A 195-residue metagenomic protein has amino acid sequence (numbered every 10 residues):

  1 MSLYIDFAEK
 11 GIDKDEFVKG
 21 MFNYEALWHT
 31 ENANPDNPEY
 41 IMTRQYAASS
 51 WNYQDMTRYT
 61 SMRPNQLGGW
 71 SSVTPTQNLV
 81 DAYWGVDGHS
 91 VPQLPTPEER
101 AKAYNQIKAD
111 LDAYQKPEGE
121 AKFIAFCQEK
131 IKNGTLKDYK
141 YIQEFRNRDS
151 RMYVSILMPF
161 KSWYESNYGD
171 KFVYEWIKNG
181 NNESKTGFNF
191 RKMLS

Functional and structural regions predicted by a protein language model:
M1-K178: An aromatic- and glycine-enriched ligand-binding surface/loop that stacks and positions planar moieties
V173-S195: Active-site beta-strand/loop architecture of penicillin-binding DD-peptidases
